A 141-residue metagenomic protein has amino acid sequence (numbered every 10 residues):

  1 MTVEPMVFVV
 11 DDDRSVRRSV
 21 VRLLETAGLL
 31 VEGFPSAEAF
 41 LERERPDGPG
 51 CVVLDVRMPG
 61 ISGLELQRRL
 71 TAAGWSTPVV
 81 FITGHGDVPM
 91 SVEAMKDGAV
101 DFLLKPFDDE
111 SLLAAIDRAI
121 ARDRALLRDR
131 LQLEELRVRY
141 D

Functional and structural regions predicted by a protein language model:
T2-P5, D13-E32, A72: Two-component/phosphorelay signaling modules centered on CheY-like receiver
F8, D47-V53: Active-site beta3 strand of CheY-like receiver
P35-S36, I61-R68, G86: Acidic catalytic/metal-coordinating carboxylates
E42, L64-W75, E93, D97: Short amphipathic alpha-helix used as the core "switch/output" element in two-component signaling
D55, T83: Active-site residues of response regulator receiver
M58: Receiver (REC) domain active-site loop signature in two-component systems and cognate sites in sensor histidine kinases
D87-P89, L103, F107-D117: C-terminal output helix
